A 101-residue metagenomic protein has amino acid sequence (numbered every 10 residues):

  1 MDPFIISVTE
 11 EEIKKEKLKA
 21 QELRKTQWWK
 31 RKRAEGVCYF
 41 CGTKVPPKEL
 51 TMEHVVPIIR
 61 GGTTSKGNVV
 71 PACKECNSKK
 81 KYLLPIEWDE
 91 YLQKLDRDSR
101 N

Functional and structural regions predicted by a protein language model:
M1-F40: Short, charged surface segments at domain edges that flank catalytic/cofactor-binding sites
G36, L50, P71: Cys/His-enriched microdomains
Y39-G42, E75: Short, cysteine/histidine-rich loop/knuckle motifs that typically chelate Zn2+
P47-K48, K79-L83: Short, non-ligating residues that shape and space the ligands of small metal-coordination modules and catalytic
T51-P57: Histidine-centered catalytic micro-motifs used for acid/base chemistry in nuclease and nucleotide-processing active
G61-K79: Short beta-strand-alpha-helix junction that forms the catalytic/metal-binding core of metal-dependent nuclease domains
